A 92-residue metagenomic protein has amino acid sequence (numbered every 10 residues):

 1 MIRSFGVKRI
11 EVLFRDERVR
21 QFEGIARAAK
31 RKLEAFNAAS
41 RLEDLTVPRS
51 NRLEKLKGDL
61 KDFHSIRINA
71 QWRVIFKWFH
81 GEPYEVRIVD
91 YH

Functional and structural regions predicted by a protein language model:
M1-L33: Arg/Lys-rich, positively charged N-terminal/basic patches that mediate binding to nucleic acids
E23-I25, L45, I66: Helix-centric, low-specificity signal for extended rod-like, repetitive segments
F36: Conserved phosphate-interacting/catalytic interface
S40-H64: A short, surface-exposed loop/turn module that caps and links secondary-structure elements
K57, F63-H92: Enriched for short, Lys/Arg-rich terminal
